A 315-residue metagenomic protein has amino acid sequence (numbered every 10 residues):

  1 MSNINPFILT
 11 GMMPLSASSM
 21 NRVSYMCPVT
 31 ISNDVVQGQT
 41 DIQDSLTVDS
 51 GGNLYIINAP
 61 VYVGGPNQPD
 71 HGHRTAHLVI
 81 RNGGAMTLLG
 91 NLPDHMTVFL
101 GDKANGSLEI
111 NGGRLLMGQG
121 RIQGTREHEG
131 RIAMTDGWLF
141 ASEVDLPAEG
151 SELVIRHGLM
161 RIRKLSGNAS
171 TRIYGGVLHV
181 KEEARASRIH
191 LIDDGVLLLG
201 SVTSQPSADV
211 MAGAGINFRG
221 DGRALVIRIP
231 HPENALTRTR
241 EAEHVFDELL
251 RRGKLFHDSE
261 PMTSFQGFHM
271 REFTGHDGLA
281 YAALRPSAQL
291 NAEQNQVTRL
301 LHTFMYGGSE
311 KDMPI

Functional and structural regions predicted by a protein language model:
M1-P28, G200-S201, G213-I315: Extracellular/surface-exposed low-complexity segments
N5, N21, C27, S32-N33 (+26 more regions): The right-handed parallel beta-helix/beta-solenoid scaffold, focusing on the short coil/turn and N-cap positions
G11, I31, D41, V48-G51 (+10 more regions): N-terminal compositionally biased, intrinsically disordered segments and leader/signal-like regions
V36-G38, I42, N67, G118 (+4 more regions): Intrinsically disordered, low-complexity regions enriched in polar/acidic and amide residues
I57, R81, A85-G90: Right-handed parallel beta-helix/beta-spiral solenoid domain characteristic of secreted/periplasmic
N67-P69, L92-P93, V98, I122: Acidic/polar low-complexity surface segments
F99-G101, L284: Beta-strand-rich, repetitive solenoid scaffolds
